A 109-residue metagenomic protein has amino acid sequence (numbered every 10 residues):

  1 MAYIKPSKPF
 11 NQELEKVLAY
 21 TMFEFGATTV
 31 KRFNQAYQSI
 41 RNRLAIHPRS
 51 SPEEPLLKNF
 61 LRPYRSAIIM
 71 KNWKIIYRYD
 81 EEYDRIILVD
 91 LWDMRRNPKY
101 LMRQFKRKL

Functional and structural regions predicted by a protein language model:
M1-A36: Arg/Lys-rich, positively charged N-terminal/basic patches that mediate binding to nucleic acids
Q12, T28, S39, Y83 (+1 more regions): Short alpha-helical
L18, Q38-A45: Structural signal for well-ordered, non-membrane alpha-helices
N42, I46-S50, N72, R96: Generic structural signal for secondary-structure transition and capping sites
R49-Y83: Basic/aromatic recognition patch in beta-strand/loop cores that engages polyanionic ligands
I69-L109: Enriched for short, Lys/Arg-rich terminal
